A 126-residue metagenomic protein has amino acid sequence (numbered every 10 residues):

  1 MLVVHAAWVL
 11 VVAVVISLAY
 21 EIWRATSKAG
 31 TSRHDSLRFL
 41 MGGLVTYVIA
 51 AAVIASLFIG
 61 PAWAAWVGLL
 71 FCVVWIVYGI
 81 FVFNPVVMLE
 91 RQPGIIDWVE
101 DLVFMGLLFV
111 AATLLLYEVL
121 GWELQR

Functional and structural regions predicted by a protein language model:
M1-L18, L107-V110, L114-R126: Cytosolic juxtamembrane helix and N-cap/initiation of the first transmembrane helix
L2-H5, I22-L37, Q92: Short juxtamembrane and helix-loop transition motifs at transmembrane-helix boundaries in membrane proteins
V15-K28, I54: Membrane-embedded alpha-helical segments in integral membrane proteins
I16, S36-F58, L70-V77: Core segments of alpha-helical transmembrane spans in multipass integral membrane proteins
L44, P93-V110: Individual transmembrane alpha-helices with interfacial aromatic-anchor signatures
P61-A64: Membrane-helix interface segments
V67-N84, G106-V110: Hydrophobic alpha-helical membrane segments
I80-E100, L120-E123: Membrane-helix boundary connector in multi-pass membrane proteins
